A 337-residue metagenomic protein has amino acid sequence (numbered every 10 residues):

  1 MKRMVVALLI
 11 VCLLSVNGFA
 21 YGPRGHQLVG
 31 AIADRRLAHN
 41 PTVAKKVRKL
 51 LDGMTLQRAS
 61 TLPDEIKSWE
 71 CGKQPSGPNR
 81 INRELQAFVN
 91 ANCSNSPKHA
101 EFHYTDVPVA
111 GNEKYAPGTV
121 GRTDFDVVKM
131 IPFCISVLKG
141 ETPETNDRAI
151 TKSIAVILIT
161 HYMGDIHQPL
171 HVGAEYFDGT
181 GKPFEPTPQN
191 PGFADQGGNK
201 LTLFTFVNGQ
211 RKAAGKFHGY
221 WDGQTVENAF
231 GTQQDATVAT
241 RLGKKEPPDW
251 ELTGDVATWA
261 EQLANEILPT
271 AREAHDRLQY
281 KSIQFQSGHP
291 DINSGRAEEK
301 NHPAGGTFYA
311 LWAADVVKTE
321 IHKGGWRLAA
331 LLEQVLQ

Functional and structural regions predicted by a protein language model:
M1-M4: Positively charged n-region of N-terminal signal peptides that target proteins for export
V6-A7, L331: General helical structural elements
A7-S15: Bacterial N-terminal signal peptides
F19-Y162, P169-Q337: N-terminal, motif-rich segments that launch catalysis or mediate targeting to/interaction with membranes, typified by
